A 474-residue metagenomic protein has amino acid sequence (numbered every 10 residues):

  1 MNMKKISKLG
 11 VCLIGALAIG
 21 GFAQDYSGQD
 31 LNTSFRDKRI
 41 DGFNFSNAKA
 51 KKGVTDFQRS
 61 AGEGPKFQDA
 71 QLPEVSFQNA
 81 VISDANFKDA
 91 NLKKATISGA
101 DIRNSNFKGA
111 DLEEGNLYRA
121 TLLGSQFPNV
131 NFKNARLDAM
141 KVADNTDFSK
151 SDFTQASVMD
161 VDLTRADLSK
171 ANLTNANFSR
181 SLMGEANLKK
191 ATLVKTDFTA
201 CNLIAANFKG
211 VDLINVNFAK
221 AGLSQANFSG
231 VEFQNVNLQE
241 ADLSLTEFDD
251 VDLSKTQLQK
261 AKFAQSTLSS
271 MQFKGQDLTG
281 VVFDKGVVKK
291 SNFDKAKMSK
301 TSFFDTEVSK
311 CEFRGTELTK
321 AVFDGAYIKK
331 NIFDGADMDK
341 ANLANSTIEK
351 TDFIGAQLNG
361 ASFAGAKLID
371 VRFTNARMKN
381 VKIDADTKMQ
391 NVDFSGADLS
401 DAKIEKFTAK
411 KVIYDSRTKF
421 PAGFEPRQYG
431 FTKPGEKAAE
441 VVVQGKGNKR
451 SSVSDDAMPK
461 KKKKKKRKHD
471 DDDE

Functional and structural regions predicted by a protein language model:
N2-K8, N331, K446: Intrinsically disordered, low-complexity polyampholyte segments enriched for Lys and acidic residues
M3-F22: Gram-negative bacterial Sec-dependent N-terminal signal peptides
V11-G15, N177, D197, D456-A457: Enrichment for repetitive, rod-forming helical segments
G15, G20, G64, R450-S451 (+1 more regions): A subset of signal/propeptide-processing and intrinsically disordered low-complexity segments in secreted/extracellular
F22-G447: Tandem repeat scaffolds
K446-D455, P459-D470: Polycationic, low-complexity disordered segments in secreted or periplasmic proteins
D472-E474: Short, solvent-exposed mixed-charge patches
